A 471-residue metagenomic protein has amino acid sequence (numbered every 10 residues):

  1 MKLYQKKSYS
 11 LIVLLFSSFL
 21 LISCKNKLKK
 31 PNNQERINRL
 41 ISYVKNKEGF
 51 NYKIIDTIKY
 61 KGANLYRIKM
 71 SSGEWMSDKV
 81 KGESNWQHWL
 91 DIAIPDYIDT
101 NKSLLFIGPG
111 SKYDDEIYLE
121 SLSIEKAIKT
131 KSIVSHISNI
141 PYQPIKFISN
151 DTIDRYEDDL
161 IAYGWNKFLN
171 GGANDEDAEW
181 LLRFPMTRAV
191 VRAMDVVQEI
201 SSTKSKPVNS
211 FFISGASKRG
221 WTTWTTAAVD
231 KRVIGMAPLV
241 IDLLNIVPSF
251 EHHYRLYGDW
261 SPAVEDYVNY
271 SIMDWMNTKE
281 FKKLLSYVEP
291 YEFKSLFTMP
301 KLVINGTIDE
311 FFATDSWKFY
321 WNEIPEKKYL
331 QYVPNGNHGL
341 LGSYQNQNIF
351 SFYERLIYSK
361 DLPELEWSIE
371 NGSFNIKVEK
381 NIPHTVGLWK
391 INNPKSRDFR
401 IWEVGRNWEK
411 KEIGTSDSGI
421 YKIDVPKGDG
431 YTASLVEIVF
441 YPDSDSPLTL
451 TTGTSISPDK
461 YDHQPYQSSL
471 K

Functional and structural regions predicted by a protein language model:
K29-D99: Catalytic-loop region of hydrolases
W89, N101-G110: Short beta-strand element of the alpha/beta-hydrolase
S111-K112, V134-V191, L243-L256: Cap/lid segment of the alpha/beta-hydrolase catalytic domain
I117-S135: Short amphipathic alpha-helix adjacent to the substrate-entry channel of hydrolases
G172-R188, R192-S217, V233: Gly/Ser-rich "nucleophile elbow"/oxyanion-hole loop immediately N-terminal to the catalytic nucleophile in hydrolases
T225-D274, Q331-P334, L340-Y344: Hydrolase active-site cap/lid region
E280-P334, V378-V386: Serine-hydrolase catalytic core
S351-K390, E409-S418: Surface beta-strand/loop "capping" patches
